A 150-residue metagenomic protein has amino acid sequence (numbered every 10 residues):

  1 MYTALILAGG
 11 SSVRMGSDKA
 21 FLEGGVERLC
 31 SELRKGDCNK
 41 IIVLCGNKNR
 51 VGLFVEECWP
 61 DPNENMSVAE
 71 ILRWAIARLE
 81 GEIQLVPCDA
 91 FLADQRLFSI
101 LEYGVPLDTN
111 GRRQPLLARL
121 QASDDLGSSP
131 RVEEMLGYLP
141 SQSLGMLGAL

Functional and structural regions predicted by a protein language model:
M1-R113, A122, G127-S129, E133-A149: Nucleotide and nucleotide-moiety/phosphate-recognizing core
R119: Short aromatic/basic micro-patch
